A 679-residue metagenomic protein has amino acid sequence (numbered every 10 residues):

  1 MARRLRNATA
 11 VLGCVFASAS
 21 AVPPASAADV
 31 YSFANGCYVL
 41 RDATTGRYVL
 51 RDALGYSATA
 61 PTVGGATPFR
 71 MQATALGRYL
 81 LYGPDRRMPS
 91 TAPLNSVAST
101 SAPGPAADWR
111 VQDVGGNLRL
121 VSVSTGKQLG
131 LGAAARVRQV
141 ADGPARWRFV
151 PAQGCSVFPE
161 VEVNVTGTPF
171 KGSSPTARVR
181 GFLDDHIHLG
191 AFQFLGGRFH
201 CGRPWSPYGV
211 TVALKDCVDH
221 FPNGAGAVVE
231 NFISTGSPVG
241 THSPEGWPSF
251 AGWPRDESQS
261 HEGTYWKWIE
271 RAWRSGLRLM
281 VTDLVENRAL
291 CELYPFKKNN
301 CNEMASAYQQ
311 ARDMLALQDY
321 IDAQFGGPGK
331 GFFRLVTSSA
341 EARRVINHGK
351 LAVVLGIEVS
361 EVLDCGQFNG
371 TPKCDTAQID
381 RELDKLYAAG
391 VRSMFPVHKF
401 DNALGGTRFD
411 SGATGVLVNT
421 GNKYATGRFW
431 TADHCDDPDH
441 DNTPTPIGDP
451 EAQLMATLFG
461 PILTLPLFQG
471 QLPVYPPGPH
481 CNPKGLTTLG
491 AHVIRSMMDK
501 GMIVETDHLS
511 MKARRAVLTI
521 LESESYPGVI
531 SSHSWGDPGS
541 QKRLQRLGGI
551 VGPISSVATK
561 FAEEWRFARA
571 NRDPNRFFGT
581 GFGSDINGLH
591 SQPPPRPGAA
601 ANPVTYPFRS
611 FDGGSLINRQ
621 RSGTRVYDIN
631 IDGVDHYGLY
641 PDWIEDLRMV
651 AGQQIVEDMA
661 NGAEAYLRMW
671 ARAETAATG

Functional and structural regions predicted by a protein language model:
M1-A27: Secretory targeting and sorting signals
C14, S26-Y31, V161-G167: Intrinsically disordered, low-structural-confidence terminal and linker regions
P23, S525-P527: Residue-level signal for beta-strand positions within conserved beta-sheet cores that form or flank
A27-F158: Lectin-like carbohydrate-binding module/patch detector with strong preference for beta-trefoil
A43, L509-M511: Short, surface-exposed acidic/glycine-rich loop or hinge patches that mediate macromolecular interfaces
T45, D85, T125, G143 (+5 more regions): Residues that flank catalytic or metal-binding motifs in active/ligand-binding sites
V150-C481, T488-R495, D499, K512-E522 (+2 more regions): N-terminal hydrophobic targeting/anchoring segments and the immediately downstream early-domain regions of hydrolases
I503-L509: Catalytic beta/alpha-barrel core
